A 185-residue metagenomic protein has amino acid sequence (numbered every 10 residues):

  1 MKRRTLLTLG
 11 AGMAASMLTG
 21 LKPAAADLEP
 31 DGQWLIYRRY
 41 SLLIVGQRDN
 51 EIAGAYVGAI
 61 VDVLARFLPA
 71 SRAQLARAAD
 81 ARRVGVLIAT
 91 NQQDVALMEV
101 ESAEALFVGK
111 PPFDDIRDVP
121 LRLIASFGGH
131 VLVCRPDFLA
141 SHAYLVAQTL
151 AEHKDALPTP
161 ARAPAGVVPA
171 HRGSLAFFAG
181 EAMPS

Functional and structural regions predicted by a protein language model:
M1, G20-R38: C-terminal segment of N-terminal export signals and the immediately downstream linker at the start of the mature
T5-A26: N-terminal export signals
R38-N50: Short, well-ordered beta-strand elements
G46, L123-H142: A bilobed periplasmic-binding-protein/Venus flytrap-type ligand-binding module shared by bacterial periplasmic
A53-P69: Short, polar/charged alpha-helical segment
P69-V86: Short helix-initiation/N-cap motifs at beta->coil->alpha
T90, D94-D114: A ligand-binding cleft/hinge motif common to bilobed small-molecule-binding domains
D155-S185: An extracytoplasmic/periplasmic, membrane-proximal ligand-sensing/linker region
